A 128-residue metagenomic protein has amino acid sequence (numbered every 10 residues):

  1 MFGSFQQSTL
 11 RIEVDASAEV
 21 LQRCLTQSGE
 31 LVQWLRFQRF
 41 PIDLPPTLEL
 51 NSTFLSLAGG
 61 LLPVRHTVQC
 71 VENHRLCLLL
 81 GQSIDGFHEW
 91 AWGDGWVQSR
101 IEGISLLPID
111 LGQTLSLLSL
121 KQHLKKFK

Functional and structural regions predicted by a protein language model:
M1-P45: Hydrophobic ligand-binding cavity/cleft-lining segments
G3-Q7, E13, L50, H74 (+1 more regions): Generic, low-specificity signal for short hydrophobic/alpha-helical stretches with a mild N-terminal bias, encompassing
F5-R11, P63, R75, F87 (+1 more regions): Intrinsic-disorder/low-complexity, polar/charged segments enriched in Ser/Thr/Lys/Arg/Asp/Glu/Gln
R11, T53-L55, A91: Ser/Thr- (and often Asn-) enriched beta-sheet segments in non-cytosolic proteins
E13, Q69-C70, A91-G93: Well-ordered beta-strand positions
T26, V32-R36, F40-S83, Q98: Glycine-rich portal/gate segments that line the openings of hydrophobic small-molecule binding cavities
R75-K128: Beta-strand/loop substructures that line and gate deep hydrophobic ligand-binding cavities in soluble
